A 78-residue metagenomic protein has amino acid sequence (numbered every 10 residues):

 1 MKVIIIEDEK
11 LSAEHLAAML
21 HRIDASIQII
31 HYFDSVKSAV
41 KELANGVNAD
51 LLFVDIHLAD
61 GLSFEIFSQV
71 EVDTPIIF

Functional and structural regions predicted by a protein language model:
M1-K2: Non-catalytic signal-transmission and effector/linker regions of two-component phosphorelay proteins
E7: Conserved acidic carboxylate
K10-H31: Two-component/phosphorelay signaling modules centered on CheY-like receiver
A17, Y32-L51: Acidic, metal-coordinating helix/loop segments flanking the phosphotransfer/catalytic sites of two-component signaling
D55: Active-site residues of response regulator receiver
A59: The feature encodes the CheY-like receiver
L62-E65: Acidic catalytic/metal-coordinating carboxylates
T74-F78: A short, hydrophobic beta-strand element within the central beta-sheet of small alpha/beta folds
